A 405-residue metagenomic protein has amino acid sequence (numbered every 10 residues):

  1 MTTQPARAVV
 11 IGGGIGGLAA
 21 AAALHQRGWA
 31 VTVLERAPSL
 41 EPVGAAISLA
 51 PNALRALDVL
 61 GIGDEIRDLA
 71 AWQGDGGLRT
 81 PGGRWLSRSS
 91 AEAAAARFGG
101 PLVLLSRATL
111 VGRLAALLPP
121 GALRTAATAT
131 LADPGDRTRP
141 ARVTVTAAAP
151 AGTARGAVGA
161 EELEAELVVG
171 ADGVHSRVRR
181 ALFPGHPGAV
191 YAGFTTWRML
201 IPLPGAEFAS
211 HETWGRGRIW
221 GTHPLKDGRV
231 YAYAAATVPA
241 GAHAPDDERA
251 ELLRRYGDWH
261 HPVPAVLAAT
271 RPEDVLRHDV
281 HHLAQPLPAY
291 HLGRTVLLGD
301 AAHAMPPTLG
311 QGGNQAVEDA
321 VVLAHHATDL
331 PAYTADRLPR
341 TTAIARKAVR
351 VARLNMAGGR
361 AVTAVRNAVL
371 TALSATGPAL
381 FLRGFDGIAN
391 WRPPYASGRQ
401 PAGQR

Functional and structural regions predicted by a protein language model:
T2-A6, G83, A265, G310 (+1 more regions): C-terminal helical "tail/cap" subdomain of flavin- and related membrane-associated enzymes
T2-A8, A50-F183, P187-L200, P239-R255 (+1 more regions): Conserved N-terminal helical subregion
V9-P38, V169-G170, W197, P272-G359: Conserved mid-domain beta->alpha element of the FAD-binding
W29, I62, H261: Short phosphate-binding/catalytic loops that engage adenosine nucleotides
P140, T213-W214, G257, L276-Q285: Short gly/ser/thr-rich secondary-structure transition/capping motifs
S176, T196-R198, R218-G221, A302-H303: Histidine-centered metal-chelating micro-motifs
S210-A242, Y256-G257: Active-site substrate-recognition segment that forms the wall of the catalytic cavity or substrate channel
A244-R277, A335: Flavin-binding catalytic cores
